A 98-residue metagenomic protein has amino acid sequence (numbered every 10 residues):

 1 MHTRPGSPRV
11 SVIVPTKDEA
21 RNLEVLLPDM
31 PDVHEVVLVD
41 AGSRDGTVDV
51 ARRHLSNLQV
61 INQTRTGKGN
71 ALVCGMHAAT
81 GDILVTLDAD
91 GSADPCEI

Functional and structural regions predicted by a protein language model:
M1-I98: Structured catalytic core of nucleotide-sugar glycosyltransferases
